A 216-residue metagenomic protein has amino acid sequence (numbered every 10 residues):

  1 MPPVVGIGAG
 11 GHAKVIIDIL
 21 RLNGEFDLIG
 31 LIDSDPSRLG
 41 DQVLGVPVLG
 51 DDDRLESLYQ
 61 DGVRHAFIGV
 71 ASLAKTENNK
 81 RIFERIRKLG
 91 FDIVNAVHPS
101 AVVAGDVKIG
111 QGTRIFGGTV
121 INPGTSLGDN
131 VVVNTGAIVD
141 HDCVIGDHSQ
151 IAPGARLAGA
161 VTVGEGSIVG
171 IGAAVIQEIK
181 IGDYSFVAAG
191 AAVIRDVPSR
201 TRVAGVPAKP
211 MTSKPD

Functional and structural regions predicted by a protein language model:
M1-V43, E56-Y59: Hydrophobic, well-ordered beta-alpha structural blocks that scaffold small-molecule cofactor pockets
H12, A71-A74, K209: Short glycine-rich anion-binding loops that position phosphate/pyrophosphate groups of nucleotides and phosphorylated
K14, D18, E77, R195 (+1 more regions): Alpha-helical elements of the RecA-like P-loop NTPase motor core of helicases
N23-E25, R87-F91, R195: Short helix-capping segments at alpha-helix termini
I29, R64, E165: Conserved acidic residues
S37-H98, V102: Phosphate-bearing ligand-interacting subdomains that bind or position ATP/ADP/UDP/GDP/NAD(P) or nucleotide-linked
N95-M211: Structural signal for interior beta-strand "rungs" in well-ordered beta-sheet cores of soluble enzyme domains
